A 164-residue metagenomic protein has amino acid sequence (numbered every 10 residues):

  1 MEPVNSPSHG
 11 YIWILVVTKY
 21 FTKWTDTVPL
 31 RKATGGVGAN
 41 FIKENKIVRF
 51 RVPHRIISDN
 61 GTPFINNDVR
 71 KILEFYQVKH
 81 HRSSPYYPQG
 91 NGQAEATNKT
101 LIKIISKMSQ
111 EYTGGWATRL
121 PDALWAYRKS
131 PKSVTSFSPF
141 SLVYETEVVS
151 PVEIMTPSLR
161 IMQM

Functional and structural regions predicted by a protein language model:
M1-M164: Integrase module of LTR retroelements
